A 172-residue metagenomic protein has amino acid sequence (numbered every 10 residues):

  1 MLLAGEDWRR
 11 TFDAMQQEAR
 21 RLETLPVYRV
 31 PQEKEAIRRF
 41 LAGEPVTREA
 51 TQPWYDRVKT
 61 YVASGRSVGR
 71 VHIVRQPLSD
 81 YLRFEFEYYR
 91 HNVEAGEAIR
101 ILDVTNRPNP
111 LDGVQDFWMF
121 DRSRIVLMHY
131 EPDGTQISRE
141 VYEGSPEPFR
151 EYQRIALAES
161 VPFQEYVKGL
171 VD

Functional and structural regions predicted by a protein language model:
M1-D172: PLD/PLD-like phosphodiesterase catalytic module centered on the HKD motif
